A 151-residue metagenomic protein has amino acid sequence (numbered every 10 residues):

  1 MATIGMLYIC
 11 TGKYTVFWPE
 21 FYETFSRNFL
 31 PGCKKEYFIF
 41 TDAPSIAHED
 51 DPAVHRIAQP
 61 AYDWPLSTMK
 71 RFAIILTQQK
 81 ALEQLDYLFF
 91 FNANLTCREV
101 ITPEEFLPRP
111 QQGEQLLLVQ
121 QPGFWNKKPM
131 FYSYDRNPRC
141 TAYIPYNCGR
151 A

Functional and structural regions predicted by a protein language model:
M1-S67, K80-Q84: N-terminal anchoring/stem segment of glycosyltransferases
I4, D86-L88, L117: Generic beta-sheet signal
E49-Y62, F72-I74, E105-R109, G113-Q115: Active-site regions of enzymes building and remodeling cell-envelope glycoconjugates
M69-K70, E83-Q84, R139-T141: Glycine-rich loop/turn
A73-Y87: Active-site nucleotide-sugar/metal-binding loop of Leloir-type enzymes
Q84-T96: Short beta-strand-to-loop acidic/aromatic patch adjacent to the donor-nucleotide binding site
T96-R139: Conserved donor-nucleotide/metal-binding helix-loop-beta segment in metal-dependent transferases, i.e., the alpha-helix
T141-A151: Catalytic core and acceptor-binding pocket of nucleotide-sugar-dependent glycosyltransferases
